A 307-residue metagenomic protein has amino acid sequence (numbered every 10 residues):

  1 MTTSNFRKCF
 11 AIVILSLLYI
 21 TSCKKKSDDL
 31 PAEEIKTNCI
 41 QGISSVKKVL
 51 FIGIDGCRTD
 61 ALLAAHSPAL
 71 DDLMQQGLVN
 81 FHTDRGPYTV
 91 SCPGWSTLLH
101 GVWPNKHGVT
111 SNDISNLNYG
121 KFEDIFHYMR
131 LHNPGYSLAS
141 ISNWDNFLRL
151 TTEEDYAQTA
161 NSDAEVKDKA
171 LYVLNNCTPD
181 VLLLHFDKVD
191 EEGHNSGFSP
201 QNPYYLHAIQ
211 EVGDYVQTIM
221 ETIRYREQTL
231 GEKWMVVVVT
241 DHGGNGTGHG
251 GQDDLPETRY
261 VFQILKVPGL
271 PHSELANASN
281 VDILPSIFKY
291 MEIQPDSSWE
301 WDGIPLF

Functional and structural regions predicted by a protein language model:
M1-S22: Sec-dependent bacterial lipoprotein signal peptides
Y19-V46: Bacterial Sec-dependent N-terminal signal peptides
L50-F51, A69, E211-Q252, I287: Metal-dependent active-site segment of extracytoplasmic phospho-/sulfohydrolases and closely related
D60-G94, G101-V102: Short, structured active-site-proximal loop/turn typified by the sulfatase FGly-forming signature C/S-X-P-X-R
P87, N112-F122, P203-Q210, L270-M291 (+1 more regions): A short beta-strand-to-alpha-helix junction
P93-G101, D253-Q294: Substrate-binding rim/cap in mid-to-C-terminal beta-strand-loop elements of soluble/periplasmic
K106-V166: Catalytic-site neighborhoods of secreted/periplasmic enzymes that process anionic sulfate/phosphate groups
L148-Q158, L171-D214, T218: Active-site His/acidic residue clusters
